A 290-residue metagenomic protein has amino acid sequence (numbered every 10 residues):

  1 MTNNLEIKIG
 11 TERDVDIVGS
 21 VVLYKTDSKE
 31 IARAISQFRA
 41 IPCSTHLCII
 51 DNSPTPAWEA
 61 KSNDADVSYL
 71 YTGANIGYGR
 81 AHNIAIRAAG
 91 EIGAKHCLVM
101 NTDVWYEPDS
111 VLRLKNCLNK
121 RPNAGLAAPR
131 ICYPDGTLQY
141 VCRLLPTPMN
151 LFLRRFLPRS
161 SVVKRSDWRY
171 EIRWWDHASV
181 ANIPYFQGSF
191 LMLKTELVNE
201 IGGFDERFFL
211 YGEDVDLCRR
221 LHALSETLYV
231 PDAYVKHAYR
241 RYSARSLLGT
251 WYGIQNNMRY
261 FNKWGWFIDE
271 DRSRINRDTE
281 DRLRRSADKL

Functional and structural regions predicted by a protein language model:
T26-A40: Short, well-formed alpha-helical segments that are part of the catalytic scaffolds of diverse glycosyltransferases
I49-E59, A74: A conserved acidic beta->alpha catalytic loop
T72-I92: Glycine-rich, basic loop-to-helix element that forms the pyrophosphate-binding segment of sugar-nucleotide handling
A94-W105: Short beta-strand-to-loop acidic/aromatic patch adjacent to the donor-nucleotide binding site
W105-V141: Conserved donor NDP-sugar-binding/catalytic core segment of glycosyltransferases
P146-I183: Short, flexible, basic/aromatic active-site loop/helix in glycosyltransferases
D176-S179, P184-G203, R207-Y234: A short, conserved alpha-helix in the catalytic core of glycosyltransferases
D216-R219, A223-L290: Active-site-adjacent helix/loop segment of glycosyltransferases that harbors family-specific signature motifs
